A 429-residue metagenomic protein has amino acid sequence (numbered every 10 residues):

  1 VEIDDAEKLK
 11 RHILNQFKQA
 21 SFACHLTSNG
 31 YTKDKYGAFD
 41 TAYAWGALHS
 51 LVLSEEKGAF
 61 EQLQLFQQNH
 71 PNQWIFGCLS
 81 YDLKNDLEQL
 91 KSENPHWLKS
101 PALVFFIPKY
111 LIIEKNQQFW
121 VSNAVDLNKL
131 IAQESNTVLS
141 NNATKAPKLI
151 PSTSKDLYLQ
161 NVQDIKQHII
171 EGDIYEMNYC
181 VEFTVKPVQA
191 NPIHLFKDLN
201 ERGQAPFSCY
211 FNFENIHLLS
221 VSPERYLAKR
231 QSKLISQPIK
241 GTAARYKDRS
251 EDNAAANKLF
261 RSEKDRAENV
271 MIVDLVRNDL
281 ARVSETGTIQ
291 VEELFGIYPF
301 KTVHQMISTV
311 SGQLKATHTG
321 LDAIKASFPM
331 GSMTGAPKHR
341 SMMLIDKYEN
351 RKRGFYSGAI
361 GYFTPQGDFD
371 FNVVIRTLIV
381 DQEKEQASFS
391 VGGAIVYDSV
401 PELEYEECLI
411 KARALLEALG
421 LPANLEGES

Functional and structural regions predicted by a protein language model:
V1-S429: Extended alpha-helical targeting/anchoring segments, especially N-terminal organellar/secretory targeting helices
